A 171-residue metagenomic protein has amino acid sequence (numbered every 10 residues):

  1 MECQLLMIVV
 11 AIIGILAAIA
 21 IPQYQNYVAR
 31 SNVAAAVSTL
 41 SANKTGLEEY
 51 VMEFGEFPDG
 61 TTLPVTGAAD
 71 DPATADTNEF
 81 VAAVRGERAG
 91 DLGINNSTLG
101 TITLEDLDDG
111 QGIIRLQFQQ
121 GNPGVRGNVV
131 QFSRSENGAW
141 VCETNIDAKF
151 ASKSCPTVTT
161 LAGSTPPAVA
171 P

Functional and structural regions predicted by a protein language model:
M1-N43: N-terminal single-pass transmembrane signal-anchor helix
I8, L16-I19, A42, E49 (+3 more regions): Alpha-helical protein-protein interaction elements
I21-Q25, E48, N78, A148: Intrinsically disordered, low-complexity segments enriched in small/polar residues
A36-F54, P58: N-terminal alpha-helical signal peptides/signal-anchor transmembrane segments
M52-P171: Periplasmic/extracellular, small/polar-rich flexible segments of pilin-like filament-forming proteins
